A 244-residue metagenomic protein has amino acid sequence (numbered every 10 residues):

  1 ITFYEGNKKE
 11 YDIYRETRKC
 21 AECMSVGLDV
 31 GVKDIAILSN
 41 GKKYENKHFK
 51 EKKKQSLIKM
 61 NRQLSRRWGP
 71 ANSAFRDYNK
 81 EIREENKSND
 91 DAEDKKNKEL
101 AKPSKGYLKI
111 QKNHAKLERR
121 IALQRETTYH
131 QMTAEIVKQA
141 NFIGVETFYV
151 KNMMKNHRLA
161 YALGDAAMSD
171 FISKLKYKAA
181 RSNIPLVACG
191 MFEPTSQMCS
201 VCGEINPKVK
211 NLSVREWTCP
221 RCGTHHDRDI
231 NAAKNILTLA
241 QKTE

Functional and structural regions predicted by a protein language model:
I1-E244: Positively charged, helix-rich recognition surfaces that bind polyanionic ligands
